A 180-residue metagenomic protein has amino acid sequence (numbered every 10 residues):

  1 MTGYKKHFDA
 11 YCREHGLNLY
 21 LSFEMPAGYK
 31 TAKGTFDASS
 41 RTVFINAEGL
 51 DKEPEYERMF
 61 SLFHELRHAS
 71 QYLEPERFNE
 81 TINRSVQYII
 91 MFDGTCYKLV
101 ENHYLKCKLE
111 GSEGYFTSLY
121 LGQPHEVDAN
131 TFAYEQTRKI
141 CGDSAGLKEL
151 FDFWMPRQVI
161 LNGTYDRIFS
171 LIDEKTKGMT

Functional and structural regions predicted by a protein language model:
M1-N18: Zn2+-dependent metallopeptidase catalytic core
T2, Y56-F60, H64, Q123 (+1 more regions): A structural signal for well-ordered alpha-helical segments within the folded catalytic domains of diverse enzymes
N18, L73-R77, D143-L147: Short, polar/charged, Gly/Pro-enriched helix-capping and turn/loop motifs at alpha-helix termini and inter-helix linkers
L19-Y29, K33-T35, R41-V43, R157-T180: C-terminal or late-domain output modules
M25-Y56, L66-R77: Active-site scaffold of zinc-dependent metalloenzymes
D37, I45, A69-L73, T81-I82 (+2 more regions): Membrane-embedded and juxtamembrane structural elements of multi-pass membrane proteins
R58-C96: Long amphipathic alpha-helical segments
N83-D173: Metalloprotease/metallohydrolase-associated module, dominated by Zn2+-dependent proteases
